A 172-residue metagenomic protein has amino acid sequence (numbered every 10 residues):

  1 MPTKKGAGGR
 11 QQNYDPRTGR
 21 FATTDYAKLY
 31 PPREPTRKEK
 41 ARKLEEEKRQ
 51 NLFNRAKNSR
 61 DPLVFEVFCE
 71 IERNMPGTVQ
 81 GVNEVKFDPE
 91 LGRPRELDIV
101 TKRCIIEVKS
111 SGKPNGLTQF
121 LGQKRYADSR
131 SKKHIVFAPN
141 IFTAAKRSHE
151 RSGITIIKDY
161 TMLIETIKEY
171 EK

Functional and structural regions predicted by a protein language model:
P2-A22, Y26-P31: IQ-motif-like calmodulin-binding regions
P35-E90: Acidic-basic catalytic patches of nuclease active cores, encompassing PD-(D/E)XK and other metal-cofactor nuclease
G92-L97: Short, flexible loop/turn motifs enriched in small residues
I99-G112, Q123: Conserved catalytic cores of phosphodiester-cleaving nucleases, focusing on short active-site segments
S110-N115, I141-A144: Short acidic, S/G/P-rich loop/turn micro-motifs used as interaction or catalytic elements
G116-R130: Short, charged, amphipathic alpha-helix that recurs within catalytic cores of restriction-modification and other
A127-M162: Nucleic-acid nuclease catalytic cores
D159-K172: C-terminal helix of von Willebrand factor
